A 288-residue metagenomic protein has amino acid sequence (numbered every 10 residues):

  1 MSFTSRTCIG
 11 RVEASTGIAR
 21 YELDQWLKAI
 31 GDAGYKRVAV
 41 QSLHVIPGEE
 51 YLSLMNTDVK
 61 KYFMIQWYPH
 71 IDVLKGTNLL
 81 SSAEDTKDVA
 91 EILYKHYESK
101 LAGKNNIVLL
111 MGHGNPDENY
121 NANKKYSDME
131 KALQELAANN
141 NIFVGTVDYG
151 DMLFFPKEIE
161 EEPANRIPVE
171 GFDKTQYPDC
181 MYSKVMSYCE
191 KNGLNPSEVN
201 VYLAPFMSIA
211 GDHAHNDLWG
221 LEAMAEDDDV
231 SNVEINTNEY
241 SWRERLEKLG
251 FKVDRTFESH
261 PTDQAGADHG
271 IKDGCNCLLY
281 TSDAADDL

Functional and structural regions predicted by a protein language model:
M1-T7, G145-D148: A short beta-strand-loop structural module common to alpha/beta enzyme folds
T7-R20, L153-P156: N-terminal beta-loop-helix "entrance" segment that forms/cooperates in small-molecule cofactor or anionic ligand
S15-K28, C180-M181: Glycine-rich, highly charged phosphate/nucleotide-binding loops
L27-E84, A90, Y94-H96, N115 (+1 more regions): Hydrophobic, ordered structural segments
V38-L43, V108-M111, V201-I209, L279: Short, structured motif recognition centered on aromatic/hydrophobic residues
N78-S81, V147, S231-N276: Short, flexible loop segments at boundaries between secondary-structure elements
G114-Q176: Redox- and metal-dependent alpha/beta enzyme cores, enriched for Fe-S-associated oxidoreductases and cofactor-handling
Y280-L288: Conserved small/polar residues in nucleotide/adenosyl-binding loops
